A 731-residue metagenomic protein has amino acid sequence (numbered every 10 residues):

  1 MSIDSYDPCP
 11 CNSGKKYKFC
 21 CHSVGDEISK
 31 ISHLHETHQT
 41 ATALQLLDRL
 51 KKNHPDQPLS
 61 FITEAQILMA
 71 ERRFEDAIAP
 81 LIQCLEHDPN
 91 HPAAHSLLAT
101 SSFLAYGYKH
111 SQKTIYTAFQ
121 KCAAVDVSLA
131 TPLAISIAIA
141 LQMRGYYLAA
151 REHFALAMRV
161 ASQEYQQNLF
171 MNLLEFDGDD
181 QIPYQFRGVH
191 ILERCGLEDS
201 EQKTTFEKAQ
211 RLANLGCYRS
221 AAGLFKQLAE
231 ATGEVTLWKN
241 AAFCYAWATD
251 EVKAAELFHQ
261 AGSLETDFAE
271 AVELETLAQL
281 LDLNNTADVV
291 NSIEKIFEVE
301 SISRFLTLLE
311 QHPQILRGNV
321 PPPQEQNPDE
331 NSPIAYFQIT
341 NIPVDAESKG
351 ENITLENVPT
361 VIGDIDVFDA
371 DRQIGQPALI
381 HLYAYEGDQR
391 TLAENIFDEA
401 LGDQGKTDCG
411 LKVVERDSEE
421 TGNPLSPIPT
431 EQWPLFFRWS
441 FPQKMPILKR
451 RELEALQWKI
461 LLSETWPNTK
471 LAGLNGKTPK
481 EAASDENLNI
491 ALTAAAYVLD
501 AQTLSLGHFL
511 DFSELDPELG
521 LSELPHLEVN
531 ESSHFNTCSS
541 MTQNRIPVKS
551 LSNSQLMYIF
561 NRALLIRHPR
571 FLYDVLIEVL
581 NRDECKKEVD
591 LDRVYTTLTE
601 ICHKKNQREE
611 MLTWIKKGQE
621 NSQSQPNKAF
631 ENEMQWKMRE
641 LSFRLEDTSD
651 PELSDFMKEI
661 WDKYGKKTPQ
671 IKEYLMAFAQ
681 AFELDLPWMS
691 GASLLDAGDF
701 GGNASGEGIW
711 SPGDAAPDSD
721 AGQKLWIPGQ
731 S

Functional and structural regions predicted by a protein language model:
D26-A79, G107, Q202-Q227, N544-D574: Alpha-helical segment of the N-proximal tetratricopeptide repeat
R49-L50, Q83-C84, A118-C122, A157 (+5 more regions): Canonical positions in the second alpha-helix
P55, P89, A123, V127-S128 (+8 more regions): Short coil turns that delineate tetratricopeptide repeat
S60, A94, S111, L133 (+4 more regions): TPR alpha-solenoid repeat register
T63, L97, S136, L169-L173 (+1 more regions): Canonical tetratricopeptide repeat
E273-D364: Short Lys/Arg-enriched alpha/beta "domain-start" segment
